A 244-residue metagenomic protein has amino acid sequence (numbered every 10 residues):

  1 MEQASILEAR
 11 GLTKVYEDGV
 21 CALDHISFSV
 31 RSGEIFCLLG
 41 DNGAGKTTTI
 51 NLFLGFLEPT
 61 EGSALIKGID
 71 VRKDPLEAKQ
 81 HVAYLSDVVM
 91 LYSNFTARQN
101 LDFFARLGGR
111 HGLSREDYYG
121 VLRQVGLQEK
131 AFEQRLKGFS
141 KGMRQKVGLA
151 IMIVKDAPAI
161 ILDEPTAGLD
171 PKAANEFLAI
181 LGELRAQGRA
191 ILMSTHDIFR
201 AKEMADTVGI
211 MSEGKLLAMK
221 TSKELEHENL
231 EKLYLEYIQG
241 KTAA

Functional and structural regions predicted by a protein language model:
E2-A9, T13-H25, P75: A short, flexible loop at the N-terminus of ABC-type nucleotide-binding domains that lies
D41-G45: Walker A (P-loop) phosphate-binding loop of ABC-type ATPase nucleotide-binding domains
G62-K73, E77-A78: Conserved ABC transporter NBD signature motif
D102, R106, L113-A131: Conserved ABC ATPase "signature" region
I160-E164: Catalytic Walker B motif of ABC-type/P-loop ATPase nucleotide-binding domains
N175-Q187: Helical segment within the ABC ATPase nucleotide-binding domain
